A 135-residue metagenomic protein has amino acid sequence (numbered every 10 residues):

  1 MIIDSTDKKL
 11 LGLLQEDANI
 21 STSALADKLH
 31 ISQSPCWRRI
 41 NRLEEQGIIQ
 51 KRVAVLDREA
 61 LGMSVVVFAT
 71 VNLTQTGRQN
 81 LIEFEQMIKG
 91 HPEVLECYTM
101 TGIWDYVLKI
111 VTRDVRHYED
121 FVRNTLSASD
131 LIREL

Functional and structural regions predicted by a protein language model:
M1-L135: A compositional/biophysical signature of low hydrophobicity enriched in polar/charged and small residues
